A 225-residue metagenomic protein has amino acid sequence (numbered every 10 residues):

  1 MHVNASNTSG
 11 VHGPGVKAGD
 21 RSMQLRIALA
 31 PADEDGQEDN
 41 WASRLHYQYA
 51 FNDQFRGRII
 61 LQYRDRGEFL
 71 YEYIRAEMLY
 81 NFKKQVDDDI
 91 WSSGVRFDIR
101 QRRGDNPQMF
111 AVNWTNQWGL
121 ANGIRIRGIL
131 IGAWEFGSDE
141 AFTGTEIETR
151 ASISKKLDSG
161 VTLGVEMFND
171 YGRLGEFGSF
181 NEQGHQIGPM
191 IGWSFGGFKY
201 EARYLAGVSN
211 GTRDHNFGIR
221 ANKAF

Functional and structural regions predicted by a protein language model:
M1-D139, T143-N222: Transmembrane beta-barrel domains of Gram-negative outer membranes and organellar outer membranes
